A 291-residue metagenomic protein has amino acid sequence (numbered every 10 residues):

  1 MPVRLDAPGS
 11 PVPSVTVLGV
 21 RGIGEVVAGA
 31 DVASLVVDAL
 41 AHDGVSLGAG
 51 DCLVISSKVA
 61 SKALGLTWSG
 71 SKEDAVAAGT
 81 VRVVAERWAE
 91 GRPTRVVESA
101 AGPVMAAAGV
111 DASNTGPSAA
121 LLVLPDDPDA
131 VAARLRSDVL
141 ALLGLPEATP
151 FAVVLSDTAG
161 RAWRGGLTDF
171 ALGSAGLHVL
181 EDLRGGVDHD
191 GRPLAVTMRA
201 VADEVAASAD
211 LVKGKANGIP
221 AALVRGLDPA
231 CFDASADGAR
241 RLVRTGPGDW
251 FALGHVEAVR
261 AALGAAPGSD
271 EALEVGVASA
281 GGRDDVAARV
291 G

Functional and structural regions predicted by a protein language model:
P2, D6-G24, S57, K62 (+2 more regions): A structural signal for small-residue-enriched, beta-sheet-centric alpha/beta enzyme cores and oligomeric scaffold folds
A30-V45, V123-E147, F151: Phosphate-interacting basic helix/loop segments used at nucleotide- and nucleic-acid interfaces
D43-L47, V59-S61: Short secondary-structure boundary/capping segments within folded domains
A49-S56: Conserved SET/PR-domain catalytic core that frames the SAM/AdoMet-binding pocket
